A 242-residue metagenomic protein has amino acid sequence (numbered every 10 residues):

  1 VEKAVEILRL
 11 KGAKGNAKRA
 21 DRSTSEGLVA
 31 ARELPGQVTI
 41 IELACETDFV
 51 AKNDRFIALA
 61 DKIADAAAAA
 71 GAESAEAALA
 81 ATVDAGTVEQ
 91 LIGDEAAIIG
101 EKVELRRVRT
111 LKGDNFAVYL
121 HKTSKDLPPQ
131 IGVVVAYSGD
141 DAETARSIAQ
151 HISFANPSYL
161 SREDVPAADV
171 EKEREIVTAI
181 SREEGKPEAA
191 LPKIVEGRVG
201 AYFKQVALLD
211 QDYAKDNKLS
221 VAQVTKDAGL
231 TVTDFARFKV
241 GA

Functional and structural regions predicted by a protein language model:
V1-A242: N-terminal assembly/interaction segments in proteins that build large macromolecular machines
